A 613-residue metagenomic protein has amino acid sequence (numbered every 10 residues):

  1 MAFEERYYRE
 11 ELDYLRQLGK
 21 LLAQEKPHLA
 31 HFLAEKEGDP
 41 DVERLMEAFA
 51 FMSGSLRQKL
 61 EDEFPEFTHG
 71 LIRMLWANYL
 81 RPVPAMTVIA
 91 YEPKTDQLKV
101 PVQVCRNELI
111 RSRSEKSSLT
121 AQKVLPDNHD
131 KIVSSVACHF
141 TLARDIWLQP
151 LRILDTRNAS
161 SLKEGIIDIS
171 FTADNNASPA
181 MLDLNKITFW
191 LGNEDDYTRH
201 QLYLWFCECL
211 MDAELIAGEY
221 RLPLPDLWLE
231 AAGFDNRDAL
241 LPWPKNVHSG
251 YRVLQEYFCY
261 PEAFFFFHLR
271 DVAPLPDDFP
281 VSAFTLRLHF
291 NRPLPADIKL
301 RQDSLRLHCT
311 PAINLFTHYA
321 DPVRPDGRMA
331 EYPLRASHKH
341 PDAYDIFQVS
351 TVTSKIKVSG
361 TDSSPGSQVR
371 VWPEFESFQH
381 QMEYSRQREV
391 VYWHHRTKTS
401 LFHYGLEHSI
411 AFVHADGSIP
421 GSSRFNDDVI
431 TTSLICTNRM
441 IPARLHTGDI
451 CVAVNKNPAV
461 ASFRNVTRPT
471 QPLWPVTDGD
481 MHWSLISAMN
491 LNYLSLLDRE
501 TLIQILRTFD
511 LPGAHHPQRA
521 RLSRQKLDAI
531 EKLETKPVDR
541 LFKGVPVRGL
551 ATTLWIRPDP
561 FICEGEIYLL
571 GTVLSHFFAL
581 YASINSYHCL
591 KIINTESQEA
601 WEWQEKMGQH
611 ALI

Functional and structural regions predicted by a protein language model:
M1-Q24, L29, K36, W228-D277 (+2 more regions): Mixed-charge (acidic/basic) macromolecular-recognition segments
M1-Y220: Extended assembly-interface regions of large multimeric machines
H28, G360-I613: C-terminal domain/tail detector
D41, S53-L60, N78, I153-E164 (+8 more regions): Extracellular ectodomain segments of secreted/surface proteins
A48-F49, G70-I72, I153, L202-L210 (+9 more regions): Generic hydrophobic, helix-prone segments enriched in Leu/Val/Ile
F51-L60, E66-Y79, P84-V100, S114 (+11 more regions): Short linear motifs embedded in intrinsically disordered, proline/glycine-rich low-complexity segments
L148-N158, L227-A232, L286, F463 (+1 more regions): Generic structural motif
N176-M382, Q387-V390: Short, low-complexity Pro/Thr/Gly
